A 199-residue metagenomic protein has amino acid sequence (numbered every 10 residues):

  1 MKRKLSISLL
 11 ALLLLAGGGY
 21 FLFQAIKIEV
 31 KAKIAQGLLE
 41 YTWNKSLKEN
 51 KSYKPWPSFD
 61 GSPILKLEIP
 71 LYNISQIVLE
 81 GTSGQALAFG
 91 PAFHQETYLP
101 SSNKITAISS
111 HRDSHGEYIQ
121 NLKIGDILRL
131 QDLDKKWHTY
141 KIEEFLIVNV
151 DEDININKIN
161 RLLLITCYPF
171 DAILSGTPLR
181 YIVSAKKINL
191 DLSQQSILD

Functional and structural regions predicted by a protein language model:
M1-K4: Positively charged n-region of N-terminal signal peptides that target proteins for export
S8-D199: Solvent-exposed, non-transmembrane regions of membrane-associated and secreted proteins
